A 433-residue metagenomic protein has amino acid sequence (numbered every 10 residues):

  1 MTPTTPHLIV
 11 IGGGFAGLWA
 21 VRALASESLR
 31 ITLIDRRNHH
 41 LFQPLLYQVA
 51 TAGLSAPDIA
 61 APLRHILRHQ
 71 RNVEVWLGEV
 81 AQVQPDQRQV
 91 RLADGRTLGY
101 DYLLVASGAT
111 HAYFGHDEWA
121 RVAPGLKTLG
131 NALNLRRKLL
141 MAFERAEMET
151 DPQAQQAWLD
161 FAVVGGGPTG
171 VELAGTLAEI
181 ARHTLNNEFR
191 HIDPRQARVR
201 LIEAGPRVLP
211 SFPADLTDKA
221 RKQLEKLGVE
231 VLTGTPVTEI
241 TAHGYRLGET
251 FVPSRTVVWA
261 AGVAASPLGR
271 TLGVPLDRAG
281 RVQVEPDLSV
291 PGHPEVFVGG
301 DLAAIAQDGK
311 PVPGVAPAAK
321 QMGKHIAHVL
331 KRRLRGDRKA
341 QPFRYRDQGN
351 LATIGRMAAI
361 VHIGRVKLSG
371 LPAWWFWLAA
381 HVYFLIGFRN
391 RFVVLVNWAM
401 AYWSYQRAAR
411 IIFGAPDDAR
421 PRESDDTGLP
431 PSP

Functional and structural regions predicted by a protein language model:
M1-L77, A81, P168-F212, V258 (+1 more regions): Beta1-alpha1 glycine-rich phosphate/pyrophosphate-binding loop at the start of Rossmann-like nucleotide-binding domains
M1-T5, I9, V73-V164, L247 (+1 more regions): FAD-binding core/adjacent interface of flavoenzyme oxidoreductases
T5, H325-P433: C-terminal, flexible cofactor-proximal segment of oxidoreductases
A16, G108-H111, A174, V263-A265: Short glycine-rich anion-binding loops that position phosphate/pyrophosphate groups of nucleotides and phosphorylated
R71-V83, A178-P286, V290-G292, R338-K339: A Rossmann-like FAD-binding core segment of flavoenzymes
A93, A106-S107, T235, A260-A261 (+1 more regions): Short, well-ordered coil/turn residues at beta-beta hairpins and beta-strand->alpha-helix junctions within
R121-D151, G244-R246, T250-M322, H328: FAD-site-proximal beta/loop scaffold in flavoenzymes
Q155-F212, K219, E230-L232, G314-P342 (+1 more regions): Rossmann-like dinucleotide-binding core of oxidoreductases
